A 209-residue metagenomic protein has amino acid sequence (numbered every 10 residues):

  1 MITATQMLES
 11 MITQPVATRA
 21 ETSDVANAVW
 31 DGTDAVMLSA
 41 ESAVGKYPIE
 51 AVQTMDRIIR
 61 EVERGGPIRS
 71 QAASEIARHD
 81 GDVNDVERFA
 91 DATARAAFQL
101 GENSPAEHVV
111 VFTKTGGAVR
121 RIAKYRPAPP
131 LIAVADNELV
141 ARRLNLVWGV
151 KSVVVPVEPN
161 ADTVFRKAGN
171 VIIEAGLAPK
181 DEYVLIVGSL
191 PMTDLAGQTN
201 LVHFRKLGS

Functional and structural regions predicted by a protein language model:
M1-Q6, S10, A128: Helical hairpin unit composed of two closely spaced alpha helices linked by a short loop
A4, R64-E75, E107, F112 (+1 more regions): Flexible, glycine/charged-enriched surface loops at secondary-structure junctions
M11-T33: Flexible glycine/proline-rich, aromatic-decorated loop/lid segments
V25-P48: Glycine-rich phosphate-binding active-site loops on the catalytic face of alpha/beta enzymes
S42-R64, G197, L201-V202: C-terminal helical cap(s) of enzyme catalytic domains, especially alpha/beta-barrels
M55-A97: Long, charged amphipathic helices and adjacent flexible linkers at domain junctions
A118-R120, R126-T163: Nucleotide-binding motor/catalytic cores of P-loop/tubulin-like NTPases across gene-expression machines
K151-V154, N170, Q198-S209: Beta-strand/loop-dominated core regions that host nucleotide or nucleotide-derived cofactor-binding catalytic loops
